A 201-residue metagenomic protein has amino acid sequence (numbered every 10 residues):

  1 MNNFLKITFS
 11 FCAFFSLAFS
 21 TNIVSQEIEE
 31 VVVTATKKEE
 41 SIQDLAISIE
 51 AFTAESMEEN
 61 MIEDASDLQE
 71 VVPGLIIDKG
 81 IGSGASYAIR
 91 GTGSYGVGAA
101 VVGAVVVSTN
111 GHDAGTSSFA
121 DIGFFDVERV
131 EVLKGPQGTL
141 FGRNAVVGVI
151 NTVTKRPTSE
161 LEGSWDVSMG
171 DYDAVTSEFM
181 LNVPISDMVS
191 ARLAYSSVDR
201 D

Functional and structural regions predicted by a protein language model:
M1-Q26: Cleavable N-terminal targeting peptides that direct proteins into the secretory/outer-membrane pathway or into
V24-V31, E40-A88, S94-D113, A120-K134 (+2 more regions): Periplasmic N-terminal gating module of Gram-negative TonB-dependent outer-membrane receptors
K38-E40, S83, S94, G170-Y172 (+1 more regions): Structural signature of outer-membrane beta-barrel domains
Y87-T92, S177-L181: Short, well-ordered amphipathic alpha-helices
V102-A104, T116, F125-E128, T139-D201: Outer-membrane beta-barrel translocator/receptor signature
